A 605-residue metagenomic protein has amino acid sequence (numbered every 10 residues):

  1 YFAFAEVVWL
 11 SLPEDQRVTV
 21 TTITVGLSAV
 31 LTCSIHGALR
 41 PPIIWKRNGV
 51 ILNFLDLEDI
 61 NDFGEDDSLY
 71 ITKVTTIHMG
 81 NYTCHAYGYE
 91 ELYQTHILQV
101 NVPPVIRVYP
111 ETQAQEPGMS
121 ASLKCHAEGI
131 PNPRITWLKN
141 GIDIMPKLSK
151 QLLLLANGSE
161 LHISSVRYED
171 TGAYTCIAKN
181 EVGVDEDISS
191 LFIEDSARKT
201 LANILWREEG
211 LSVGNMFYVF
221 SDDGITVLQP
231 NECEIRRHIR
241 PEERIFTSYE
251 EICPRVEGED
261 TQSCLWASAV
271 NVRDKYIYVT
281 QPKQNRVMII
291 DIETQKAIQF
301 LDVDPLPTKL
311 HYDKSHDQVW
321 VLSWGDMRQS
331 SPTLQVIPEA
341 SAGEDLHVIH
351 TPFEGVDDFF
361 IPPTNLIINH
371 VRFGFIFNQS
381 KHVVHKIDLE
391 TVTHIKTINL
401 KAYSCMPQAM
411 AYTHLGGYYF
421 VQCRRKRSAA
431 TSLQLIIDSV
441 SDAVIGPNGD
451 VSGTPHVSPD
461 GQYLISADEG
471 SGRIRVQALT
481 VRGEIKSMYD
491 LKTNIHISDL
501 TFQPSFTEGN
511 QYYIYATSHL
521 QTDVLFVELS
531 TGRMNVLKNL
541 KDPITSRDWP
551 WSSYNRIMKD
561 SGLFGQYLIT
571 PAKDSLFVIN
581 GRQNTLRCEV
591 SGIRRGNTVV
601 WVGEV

Functional and structural regions predicted by a protein language model:
Y1-V213, S221-T226, R240-P241, S248-E251 (+1 more regions): Immunoglobulin-superfamily
R198-E208, I245-V272, P305-H316, T351-N369 (+5 more regions): Repeated scaffold domains used in trafficking and secretory/extracellular systems, primarily beta-propellers
R198-N203, E234-D260, K296-L301, G343-D358 (+5 more regions): A short beta-strand motif characteristic of beta-propeller blades
V213-N215, D274-K275, S315-D317, V371-F373 (+4 more regions): Short coil/turn segments that connect the beta-strands within blades of beta-propeller domains
V219, V279, V321, I376 (+4 more regions): Residue position within the beta-strands of beta-propeller blades
D223-N231, Q284-I289, R328-P338, K381-K386 (+5 more regions): Structural motif
I495-A572: Loop/turn-rich, solvent-exposed surfaces of beta-rich toroidal or solenoidal domains
L563-V605: Blade-level signature of beta-propeller repeat domains, shared across WD40, Kelch, NHL, RCC1 and BNR/Asp-box propellers
